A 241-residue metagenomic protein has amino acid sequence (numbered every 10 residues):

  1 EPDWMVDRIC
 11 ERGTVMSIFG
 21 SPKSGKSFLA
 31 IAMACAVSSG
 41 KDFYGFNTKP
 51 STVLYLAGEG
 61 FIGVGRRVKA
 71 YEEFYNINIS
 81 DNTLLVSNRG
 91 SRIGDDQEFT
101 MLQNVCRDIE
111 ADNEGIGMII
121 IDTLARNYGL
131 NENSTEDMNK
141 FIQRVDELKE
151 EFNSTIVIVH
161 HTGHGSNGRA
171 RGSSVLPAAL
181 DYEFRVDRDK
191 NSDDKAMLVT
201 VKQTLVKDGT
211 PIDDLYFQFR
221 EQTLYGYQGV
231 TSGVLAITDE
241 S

Functional and structural regions predicted by a protein language model:
E1-C10, D42-F43: Pre-Walker A adenine-sensing motif
M5-V6, S24, T48-E136, K140 (+2 more regions): Conserved inter-motif catalytic segment of the P-loop NTP-binding fold
C10, A34, Y55, D122 (+2 more regions): Conserved RecA-like P-loop NTPase ATPase core
R12-M16, P50-T52: Pre-Walker A (Motif I) flank of P-loop NTPase domains
S17-I18, K23, S27-F28, M118 (+1 more regions): Phosphate-binding/switch region of NTP-binding enzymes
L29, M33: Hydrophobic positions on the alpha1 helix immediately C-terminal to the Walker A/P-loop
A36-P50: Post-Walker A helix-loop "phosphate-sensing" segment adjacent to the P-loop in P-loop NTPases
S38, E110, K149: Conserved ATPase "switch" residues in P-loop NTPase domains
